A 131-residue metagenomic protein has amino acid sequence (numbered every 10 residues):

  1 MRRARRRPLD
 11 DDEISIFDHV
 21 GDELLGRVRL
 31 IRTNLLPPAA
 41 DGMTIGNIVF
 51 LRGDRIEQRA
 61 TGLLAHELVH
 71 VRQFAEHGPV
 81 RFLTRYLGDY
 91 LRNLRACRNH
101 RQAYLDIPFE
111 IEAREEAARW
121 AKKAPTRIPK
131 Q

Functional and structural regions predicted by a protein language model:
M1-D41, G78-Q131: Metalloprotease/metallohydrolase-associated module, dominated by Zn2+-dependent proteases
R5-P8, D41-T44, I48-A65, A75 (+1 more regions): Short pre-active-site segment immediately N-terminal to the catalytic Zn-binding motif
V69-H77: Active-site-flanking alpha-helical
